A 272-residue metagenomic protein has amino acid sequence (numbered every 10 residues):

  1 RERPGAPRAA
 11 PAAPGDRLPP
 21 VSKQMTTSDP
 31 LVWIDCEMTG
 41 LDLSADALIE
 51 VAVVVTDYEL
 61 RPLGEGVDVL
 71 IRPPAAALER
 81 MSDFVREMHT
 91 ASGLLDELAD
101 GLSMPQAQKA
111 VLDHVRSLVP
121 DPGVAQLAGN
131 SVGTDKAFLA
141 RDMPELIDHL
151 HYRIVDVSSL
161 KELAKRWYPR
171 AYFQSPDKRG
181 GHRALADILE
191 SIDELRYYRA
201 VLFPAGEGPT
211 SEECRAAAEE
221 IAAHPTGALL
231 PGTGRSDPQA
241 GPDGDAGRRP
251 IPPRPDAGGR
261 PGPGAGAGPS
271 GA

Functional and structural regions predicted by a protein language model:
E2-A10: Extreme N-terminal basic, low-complexity initiation segments that serve as generic localization/processing leaders
D16-V21: Short, positively charged and aromatic/hydrophobic N-terminal segments
S22, K178, H182-A272: Acidic two-metal-ion nuclease catalytic site recognized across multiple nuclease folds, prominently DnaQ/RNase D-T
S22-I34, M38-L127, P176, G227-L229 (+2 more regions): Conserved non-catalytic scaffold segment of RNase H-like nuclease domains
P73-A76, S82-R86, V157-I192: Active-site-proximal helix-loop-helix substrate-binding element of RNase H-like nuclease domains
L118-V119, T134-Y152: Substrate-recognition/cap helix-loop segment adjacent to the acidic, metal-dependent catalytic center of Asp-based
A128-G133: Short, well-ordered beta-to-alpha junction loops that form the rim of enzyme active sites and present histidine/acidic
I147-H151, A171-S175, F203-T210: Short conserved catalytic/interaction loops centered on acidic-Pro-aromatic/His motifs
